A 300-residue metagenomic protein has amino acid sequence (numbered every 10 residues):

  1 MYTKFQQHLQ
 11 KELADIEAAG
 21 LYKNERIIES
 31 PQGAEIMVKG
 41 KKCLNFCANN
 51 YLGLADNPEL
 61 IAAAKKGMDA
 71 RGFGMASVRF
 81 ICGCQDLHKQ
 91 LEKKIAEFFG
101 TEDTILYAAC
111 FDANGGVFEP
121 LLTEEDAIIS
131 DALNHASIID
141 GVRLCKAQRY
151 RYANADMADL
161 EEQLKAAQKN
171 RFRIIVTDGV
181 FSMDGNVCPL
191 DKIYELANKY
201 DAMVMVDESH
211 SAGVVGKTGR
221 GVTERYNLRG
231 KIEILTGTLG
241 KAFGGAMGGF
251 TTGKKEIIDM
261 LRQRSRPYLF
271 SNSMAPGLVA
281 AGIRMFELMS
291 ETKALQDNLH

Functional and structural regions predicted by a protein language model:
Q10-K11, D15-F73, A202: N-terminal "arm"/small-domain region of PLP-dependent enzymes with the aminotransferase-like
V78-C84, K93-G116: Short loop-beta-helix segment that forms the pyridoxal 5′-phosphate
V117-A136: Conserved PLP-anchoring active-site segment centered on the Schiff-base-forming lysine
E124, L144-K146, Y200, K231: Short, structured coil segments at secondary-structure junctions
Y150, N154-V206: Active-site phosphate-binding strand-loop segment of PLP-dependent enzymes
T218, E224-M260: Active-site PLP attachment segment
M285-H300: Structural signature of PLP-dependent enzymes
